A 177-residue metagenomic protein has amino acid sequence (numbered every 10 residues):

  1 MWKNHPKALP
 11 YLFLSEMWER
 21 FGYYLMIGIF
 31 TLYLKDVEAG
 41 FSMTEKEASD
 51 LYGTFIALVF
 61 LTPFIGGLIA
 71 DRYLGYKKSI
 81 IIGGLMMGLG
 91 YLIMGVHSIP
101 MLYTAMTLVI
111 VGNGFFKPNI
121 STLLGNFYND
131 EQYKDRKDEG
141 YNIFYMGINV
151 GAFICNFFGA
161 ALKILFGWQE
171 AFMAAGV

Functional and structural regions predicted by a protein language model:
M1-Y24: Cytosolic juxtamembrane N-terminal segment immediately preceding the first transmembrane helix of multi-pass
M26-E47: Short amphipathic helix-loop junctions that connect adjacent transmembrane helices in Major Facilitator Superfamily/SLC
L34-K35, I69-D71, F158-F166: Interfacial helix-cap and linker-helix signal at transmembrane-aqueous boundaries of multi-pass secondary transporters
D50-A70, K117, F153: Central cavity-lining transmembrane alpha-helices of secondary-active solute carriers, predominantly the Major
V59, R136-I164, A174-V177: Glycine-rich segments within core transmembrane alpha-helices of 12-TM secondary carriers
S79-I80, Y141: Primarily marks hydrophobic transmembrane alpha-helices of the MFS/SLC 12-helix fold
I82-Y103: C-terminal ends and interior cores of transmembrane alpha-helices in multi-pass membrane transporters/permeases
F115-E131: Intracellular juxtamembrane helix-capping segments at the cytosolic ends of symmetry-related transmembrane helices
